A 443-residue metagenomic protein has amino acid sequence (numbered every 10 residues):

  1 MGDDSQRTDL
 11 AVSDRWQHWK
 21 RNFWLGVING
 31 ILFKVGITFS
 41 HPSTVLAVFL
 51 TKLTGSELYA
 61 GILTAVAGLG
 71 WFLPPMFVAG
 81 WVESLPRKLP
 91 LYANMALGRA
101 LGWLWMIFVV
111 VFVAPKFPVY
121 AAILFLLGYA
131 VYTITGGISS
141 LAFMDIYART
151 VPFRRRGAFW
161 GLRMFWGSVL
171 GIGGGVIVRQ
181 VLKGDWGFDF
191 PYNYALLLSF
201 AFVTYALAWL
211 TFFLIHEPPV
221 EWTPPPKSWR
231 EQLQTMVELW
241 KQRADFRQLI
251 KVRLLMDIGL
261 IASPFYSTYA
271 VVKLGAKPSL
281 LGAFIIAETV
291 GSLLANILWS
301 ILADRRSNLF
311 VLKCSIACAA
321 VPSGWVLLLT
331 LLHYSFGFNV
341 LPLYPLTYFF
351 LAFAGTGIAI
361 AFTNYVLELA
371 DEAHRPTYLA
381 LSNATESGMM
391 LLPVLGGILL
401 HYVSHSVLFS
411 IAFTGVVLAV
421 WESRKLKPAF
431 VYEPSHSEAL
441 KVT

Functional and structural regions predicted by a protein language model:
G2-L73, V82, Y92, A96-R99 (+3 more regions): Helix-loop boundary and gating motifs at the non-cytosolic
D3-K20, E217-K251, A439-T443: Juxtamembrane intracellular "pre-TM" segments in multi-pass secondary transporters
E57-L58, F153-L162, P278-S279, E372-S382: Loop-to-transmembrane helix entry/capping segments in MFS-fold secondary transporters and related SLC/MFSD carriers
P74-R87, L182, A295-N308, L400-H401: Helix-to-loop junctions at the C-terminal end of transmembrane segments in multipass secondary transporters
E83-L101, L162, R305-A319: Cytoplasmic membrane-interface "Motif A"-like loop-to-helix N-cap segments of 12-TM Major Facilitator Superfamily
L97-V119, A317-G337: C-terminal ends and interior cores of transmembrane alpha-helices in multi-pass membrane transporters/permeases
G136-V151, T356-A370: Intracellular juxtamembrane helix-capping segments at the cytosolic ends of symmetry-related transmembrane helices
F310-I358: C-terminal transmembrane helical hairpin of 12-TM major facilitator-type secondary transporters
